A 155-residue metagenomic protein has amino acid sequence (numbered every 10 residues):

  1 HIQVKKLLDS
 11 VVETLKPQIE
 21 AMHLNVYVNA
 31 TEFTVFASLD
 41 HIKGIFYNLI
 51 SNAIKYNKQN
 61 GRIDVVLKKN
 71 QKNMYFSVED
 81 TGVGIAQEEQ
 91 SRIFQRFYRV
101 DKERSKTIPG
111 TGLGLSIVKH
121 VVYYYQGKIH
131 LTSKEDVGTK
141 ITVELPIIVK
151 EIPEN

Functional and structural regions predicted by a protein language model:
Q18-Y27, F33: Short conserved segments within the C-terminal catalytic ATPase subdomain
A30, T34-H41: Conserved micro-motifs of the catalytic ATP-binding
A53-I54: Short helix-loop "hinge" at the ATP-lid/N-box region of the Bergerat-fold HATPase_c
N60-K72: Short beta-strand/loop element within the Bergerat-fold HATPase_c
D80: Acidic ATP/Mg2+-coordinating residue in the GHKL
I85-F97: Short conserved segment of the HATPase_c
Q126-G127: Conserved glycine-rich
